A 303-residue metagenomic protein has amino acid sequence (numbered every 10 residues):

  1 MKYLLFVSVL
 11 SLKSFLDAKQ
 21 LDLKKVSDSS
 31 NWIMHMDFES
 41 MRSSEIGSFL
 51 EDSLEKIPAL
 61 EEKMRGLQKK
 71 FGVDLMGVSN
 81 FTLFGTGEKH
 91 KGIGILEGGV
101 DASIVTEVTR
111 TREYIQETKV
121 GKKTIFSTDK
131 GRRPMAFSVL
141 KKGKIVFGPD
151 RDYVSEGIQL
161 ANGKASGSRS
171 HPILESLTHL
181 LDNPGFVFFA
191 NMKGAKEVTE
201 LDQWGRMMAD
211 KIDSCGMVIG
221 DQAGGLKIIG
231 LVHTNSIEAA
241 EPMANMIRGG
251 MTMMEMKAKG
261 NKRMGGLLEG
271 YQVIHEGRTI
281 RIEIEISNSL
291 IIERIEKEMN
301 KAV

Functional and structural regions predicted by a protein language model:
Y3-L12: Sec-dependent N-terminal signal peptides
A18-S127, G131-R133, L174-M207, N245-G270 (+4 more regions): Structural boundary/hinge residues at secondary-structure and domain interfaces
H35, S127, S138, F147-P149 (+2 more regions): Beta-strand residues in well-ordered beta-sheet regions across diverse protein folds
F81-L83, P134-V139, D210-D221: Broad, structure-driven detector of short, well-ordered beta-strand segments within folded domains
G92, T124, K144-V146, G224-I228 (+1 more regions): Hydrophobic residues embedded in beta-strands of well-ordered beta-sheets
P134-V198: A conserved glycine-rich beta-strand in the N-terminal activation segment of trypsin-fold
D152, H233-I237, R278-I280, S287: Hydrophobic lipid-interacting interfaces of membrane-associated proteins
G185-F189, K193-P242: A contiguous, surface-oriented mixed alpha/beta subdomain in the mid-to-C-terminal portion of proteins that forms
